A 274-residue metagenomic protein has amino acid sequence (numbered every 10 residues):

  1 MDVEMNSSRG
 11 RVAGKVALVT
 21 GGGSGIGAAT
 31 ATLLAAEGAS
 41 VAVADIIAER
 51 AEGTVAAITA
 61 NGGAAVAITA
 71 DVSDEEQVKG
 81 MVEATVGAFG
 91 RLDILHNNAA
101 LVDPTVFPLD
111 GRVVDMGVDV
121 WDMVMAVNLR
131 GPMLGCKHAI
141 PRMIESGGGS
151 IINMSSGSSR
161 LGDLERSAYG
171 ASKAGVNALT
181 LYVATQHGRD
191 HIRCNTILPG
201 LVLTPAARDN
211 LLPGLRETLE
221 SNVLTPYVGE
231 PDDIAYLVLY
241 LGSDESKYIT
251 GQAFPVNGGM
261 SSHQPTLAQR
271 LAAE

Functional and structural regions predicted by a protein language model:
D2-R9, L161, T250-E274: Short C-terminal tail/terminal secondary-structure segment of NAD(P)H-dependent dehydrogenase/reductase domains
V3, N177, T196, E217-E245 (+2 more regions): C-terminal helical subdomain
T105-V113, G117-D122, L219: Substrate-binding pocket helix/loop in short-chain dehydrogenase/reductase
C136, S172: Active-site helix of classical SDR
P141, T185-Q186, K247: Alpha-helical segment proximal to the catalytic Tyr-Lys
S156: Residue(s) in the substrate-gating loop at a strand-loop-helix junction that position the organic substrate next
G188, R193, I249-G251: Short, small/polar-rich loop/turn modules that mediate ligand/substrate recognition or access, typified
